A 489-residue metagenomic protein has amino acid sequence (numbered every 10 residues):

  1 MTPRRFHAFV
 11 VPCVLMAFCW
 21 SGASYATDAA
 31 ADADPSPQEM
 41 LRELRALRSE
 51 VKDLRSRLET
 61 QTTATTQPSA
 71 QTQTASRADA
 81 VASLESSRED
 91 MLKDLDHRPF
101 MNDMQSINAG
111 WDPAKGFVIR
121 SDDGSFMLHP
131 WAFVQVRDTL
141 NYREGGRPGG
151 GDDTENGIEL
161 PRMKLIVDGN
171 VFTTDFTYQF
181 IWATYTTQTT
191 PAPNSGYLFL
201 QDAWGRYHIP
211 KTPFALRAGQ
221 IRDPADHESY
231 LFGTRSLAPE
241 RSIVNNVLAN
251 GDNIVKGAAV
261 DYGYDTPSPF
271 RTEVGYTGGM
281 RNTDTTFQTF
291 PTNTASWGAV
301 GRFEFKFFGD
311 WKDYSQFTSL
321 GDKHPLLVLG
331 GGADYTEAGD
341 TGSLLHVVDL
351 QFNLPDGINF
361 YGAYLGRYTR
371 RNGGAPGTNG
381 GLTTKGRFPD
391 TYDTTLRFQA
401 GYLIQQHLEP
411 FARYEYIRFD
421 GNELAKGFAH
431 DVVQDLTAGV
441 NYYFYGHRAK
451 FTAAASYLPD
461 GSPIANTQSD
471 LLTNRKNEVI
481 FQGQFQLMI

Functional and structural regions predicted by a protein language model:
T2-V11: Bacterial N-terminal signal peptides that target proteins for export
V10-W20: Bacterial N-terminal signal peptides
Y25-Q135, Y142, P269, Q484 (+1 more regions): N-terminal periplasmic/intermembrane-space "pro-region" immediately following the signal or transit peptide
T66, T72, R162, V167 (+3 more regions): Low-complexity, Gly/Pro
Q105, D112-N282, N293-P325, Y392-N422 (+1 more regions): Outer membrane beta-barrel
G151, P191, W204-Y207, S236 (+2 more regions): Outer-membrane beta-barrel pore domains
F290-S296, T341-S343: Interfacial loop-to-helix transition and helix-capping segments at the boundaries of transmembrane helices
